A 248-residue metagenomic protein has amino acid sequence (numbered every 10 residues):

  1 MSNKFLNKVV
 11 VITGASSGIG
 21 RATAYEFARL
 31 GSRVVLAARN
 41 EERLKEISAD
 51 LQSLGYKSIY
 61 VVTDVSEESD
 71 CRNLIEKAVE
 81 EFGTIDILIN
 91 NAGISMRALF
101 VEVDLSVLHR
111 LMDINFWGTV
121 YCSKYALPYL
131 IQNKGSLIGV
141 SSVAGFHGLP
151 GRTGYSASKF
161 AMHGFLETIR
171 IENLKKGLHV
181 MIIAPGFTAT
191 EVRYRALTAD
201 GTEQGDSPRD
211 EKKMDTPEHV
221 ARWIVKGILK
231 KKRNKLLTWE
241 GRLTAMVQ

Functional and structural regions predicted by a protein language model:
V9, S16-S17: Conserved glycine-rich cofactor-binding loop
L30-I47: Conserved glycine-rich Rossmann-like NAD(P)H-binding loop of the short-chain dehydrogenase/reductase
V62-N73, L105: The beta1-alpha1 cofactor-binding region of Rossmann-like NAD(H)/NADP(H)-dependent oxidoreductases
L99-F100, D104-R110: Substrate-binding pocket helix/loop in short-chain dehydrogenase/reductase
S123, S158: Active-site helix of classical SDR
S142: Residue(s) in the substrate-gating loop at a strand-loop-helix junction that position the organic substrate next
K175-W239: SDR active-site lid
